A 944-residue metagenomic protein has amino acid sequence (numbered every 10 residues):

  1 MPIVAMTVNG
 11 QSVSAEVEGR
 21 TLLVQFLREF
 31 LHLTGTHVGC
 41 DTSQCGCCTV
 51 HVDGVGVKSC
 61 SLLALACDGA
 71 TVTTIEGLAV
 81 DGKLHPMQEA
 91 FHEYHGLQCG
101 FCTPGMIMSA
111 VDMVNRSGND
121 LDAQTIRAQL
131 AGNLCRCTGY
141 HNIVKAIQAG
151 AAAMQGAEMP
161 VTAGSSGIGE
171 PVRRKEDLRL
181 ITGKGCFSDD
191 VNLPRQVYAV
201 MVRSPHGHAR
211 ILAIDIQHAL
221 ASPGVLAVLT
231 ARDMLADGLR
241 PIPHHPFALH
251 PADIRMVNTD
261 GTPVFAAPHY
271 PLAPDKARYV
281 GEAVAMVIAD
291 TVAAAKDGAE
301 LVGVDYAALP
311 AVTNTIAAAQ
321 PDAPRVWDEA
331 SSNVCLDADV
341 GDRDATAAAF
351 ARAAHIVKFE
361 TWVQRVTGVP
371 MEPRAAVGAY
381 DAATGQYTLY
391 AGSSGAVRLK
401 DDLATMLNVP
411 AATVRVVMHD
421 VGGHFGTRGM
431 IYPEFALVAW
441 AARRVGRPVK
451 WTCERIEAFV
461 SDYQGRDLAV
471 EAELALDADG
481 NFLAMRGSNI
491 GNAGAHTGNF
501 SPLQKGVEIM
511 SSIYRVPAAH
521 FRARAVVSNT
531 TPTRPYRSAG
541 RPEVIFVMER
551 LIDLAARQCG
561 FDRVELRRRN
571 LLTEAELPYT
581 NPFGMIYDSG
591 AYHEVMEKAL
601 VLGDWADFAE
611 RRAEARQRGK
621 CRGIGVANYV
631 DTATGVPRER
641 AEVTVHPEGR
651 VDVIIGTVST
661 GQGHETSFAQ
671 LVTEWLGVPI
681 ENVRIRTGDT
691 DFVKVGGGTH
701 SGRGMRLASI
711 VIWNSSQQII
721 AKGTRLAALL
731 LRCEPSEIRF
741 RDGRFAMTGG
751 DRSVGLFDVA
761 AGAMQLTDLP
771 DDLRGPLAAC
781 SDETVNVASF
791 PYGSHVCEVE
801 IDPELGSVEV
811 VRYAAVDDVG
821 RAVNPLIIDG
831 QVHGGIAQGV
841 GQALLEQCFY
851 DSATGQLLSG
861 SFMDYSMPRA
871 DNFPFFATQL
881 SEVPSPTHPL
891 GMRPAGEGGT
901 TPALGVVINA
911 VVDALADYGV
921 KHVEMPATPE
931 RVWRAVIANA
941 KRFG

Functional and structural regions predicted by a protein language model:
M1-V161: Signature of N-terminal electron-transfer/Fe-S-associated modules in redox systems
A66, L78-A79, M234, S393-A396 (+11 more regions): Acidic, glycine-rich active-site loops and adjacent beta-strand->loop/helix elements that engage anionic groups
H95, E170, E176-R179, H250-A267 (+6 more regions): Glycine-rich loop/linker segments at domain edges
A151-S331, I356, R444: Flexible, low-hydrophobicity surface segments
R179, E300-T313, S394-A396, D401 (+4 more regions): Extended active-site and interfacial segments that coordinate phosphate-rich ligands in large catalytic machineries
A231-R232, P251-I254, T262-P263, N408-T413 (+6 more regions): C-terminal catalytic domains of large/alpha subunits in multi-subunit enzymes
T346-L407, I624-R650, I655, Q662: Conserved beta-alpha junction segments in alpha/beta enzyme cores
H424-G446, K450-T452, H664-V672: Thiamine diphosphate
